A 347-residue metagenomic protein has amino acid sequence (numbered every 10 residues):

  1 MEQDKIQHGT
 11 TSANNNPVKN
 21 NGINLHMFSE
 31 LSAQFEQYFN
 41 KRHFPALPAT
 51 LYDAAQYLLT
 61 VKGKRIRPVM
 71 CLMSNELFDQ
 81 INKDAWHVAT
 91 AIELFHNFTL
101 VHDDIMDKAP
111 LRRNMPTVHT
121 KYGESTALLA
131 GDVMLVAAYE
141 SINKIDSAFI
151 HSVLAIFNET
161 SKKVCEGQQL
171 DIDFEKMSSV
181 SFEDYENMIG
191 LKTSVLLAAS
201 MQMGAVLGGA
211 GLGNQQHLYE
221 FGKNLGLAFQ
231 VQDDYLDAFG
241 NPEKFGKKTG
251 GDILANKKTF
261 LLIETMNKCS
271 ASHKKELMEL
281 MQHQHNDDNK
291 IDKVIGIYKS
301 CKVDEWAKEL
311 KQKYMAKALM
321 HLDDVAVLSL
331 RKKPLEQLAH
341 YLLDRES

Functional and structural regions predicted by a protein language model:
M1-S347: All-alpha prenyltransferase/terpene-synthase fold signal
